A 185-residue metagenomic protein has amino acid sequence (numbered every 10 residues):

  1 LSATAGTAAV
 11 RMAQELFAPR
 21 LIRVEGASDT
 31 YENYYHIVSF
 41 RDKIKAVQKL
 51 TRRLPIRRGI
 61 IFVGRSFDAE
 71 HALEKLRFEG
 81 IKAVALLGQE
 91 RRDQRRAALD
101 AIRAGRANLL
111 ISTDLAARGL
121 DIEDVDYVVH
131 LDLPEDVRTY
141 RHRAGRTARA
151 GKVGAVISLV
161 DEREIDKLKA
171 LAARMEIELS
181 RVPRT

Functional and structural regions predicted by a protein language model:
L1-A27, K169-A173, I177: Post-DEXD/H (motif II) to motif III coupling segment of the RecA-like Helicase ATP-binding lobe
L1-A5, G64-R65, T113-L115, V160-E162: A short beta-strand-to-loop transition that corresponds to the Sensor-1 phosphate-sensing loop of AAA+ P-loop ATPases
A13, Y31, V47, I61-F62 (+4 more regions): Residue-level signature of catalytic and energy-coupling elements of molecular machines, predominantly ATP/GTP-dependent
Q14-A18, A27-T30, T51-P55, K75-F78 (+4 more regions): Conserved catalytic network of the ASCE P-loop NTPase/AAA+ motor domain
T30-E79: Conserved interdomain hinge at the start of the Helicase C-terminal
D68-A117: Conserved helicase ATPase core of P-loop NTP-dependent helicases/translocases
R118-L133, G154-L159: A short beta-strand element within the Helicase C-terminal
A144-T185: Conserved segment of the helicase C-terminal RecA-like domain
